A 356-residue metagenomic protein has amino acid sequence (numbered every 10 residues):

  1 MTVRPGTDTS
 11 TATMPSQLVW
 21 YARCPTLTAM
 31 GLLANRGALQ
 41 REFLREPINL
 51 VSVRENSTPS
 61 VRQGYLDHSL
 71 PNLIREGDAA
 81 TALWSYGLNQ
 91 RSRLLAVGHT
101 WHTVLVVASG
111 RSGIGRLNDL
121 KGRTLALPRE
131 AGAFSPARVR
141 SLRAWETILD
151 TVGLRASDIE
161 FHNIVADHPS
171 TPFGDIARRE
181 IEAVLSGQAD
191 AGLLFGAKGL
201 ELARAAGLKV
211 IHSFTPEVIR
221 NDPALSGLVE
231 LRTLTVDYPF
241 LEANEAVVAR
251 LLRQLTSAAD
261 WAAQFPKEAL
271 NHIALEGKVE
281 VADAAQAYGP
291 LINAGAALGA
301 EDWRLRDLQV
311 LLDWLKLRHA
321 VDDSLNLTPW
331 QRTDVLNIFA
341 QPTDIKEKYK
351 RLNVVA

Functional and structural regions predicted by a protein language model:
R4-D8, A12-I164, V354-V355: Short, glycine-/small- and polar/acidic-enriched structural segments that line small-molecule recognition paths
G31-L32, R36-G37, G187, A206 (+2 more regions): Short glycine-centered helix-capping/turn motifs at secondary-structure transition points
Q40, L44, E217-P223, A294-W303: Short, solvent-exposed loop/beta-turn-alpha elements that line the ligand-binding surface or hinge of extracytoplasmic
R45-V53, L154-F161, E245, E276-G289 (+1 more regions): Short, surface-exposed acidic
P172-H272: Pocket-lining segment of extracytoplasmic ligand-binding domains
N244-A320: Secondary-structure end/capping motifs
L315-A356: Conserved C-terminal helix/tail region of periplasmic/extracytoplasmic solute-binding proteins
